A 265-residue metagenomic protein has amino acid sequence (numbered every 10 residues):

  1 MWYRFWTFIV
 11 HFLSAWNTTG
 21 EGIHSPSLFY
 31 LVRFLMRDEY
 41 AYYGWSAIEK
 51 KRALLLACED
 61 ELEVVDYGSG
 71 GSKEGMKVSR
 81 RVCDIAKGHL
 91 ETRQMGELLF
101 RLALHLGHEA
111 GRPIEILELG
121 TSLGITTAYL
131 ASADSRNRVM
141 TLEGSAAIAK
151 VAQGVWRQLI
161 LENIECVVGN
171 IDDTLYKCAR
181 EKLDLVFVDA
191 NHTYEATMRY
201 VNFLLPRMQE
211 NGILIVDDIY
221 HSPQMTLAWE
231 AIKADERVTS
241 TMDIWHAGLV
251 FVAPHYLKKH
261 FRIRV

Functional and structural regions predicted by a protein language model:
M1-L185, N191-I213, I219-V265: A short alpha-helical cap/connector motif
